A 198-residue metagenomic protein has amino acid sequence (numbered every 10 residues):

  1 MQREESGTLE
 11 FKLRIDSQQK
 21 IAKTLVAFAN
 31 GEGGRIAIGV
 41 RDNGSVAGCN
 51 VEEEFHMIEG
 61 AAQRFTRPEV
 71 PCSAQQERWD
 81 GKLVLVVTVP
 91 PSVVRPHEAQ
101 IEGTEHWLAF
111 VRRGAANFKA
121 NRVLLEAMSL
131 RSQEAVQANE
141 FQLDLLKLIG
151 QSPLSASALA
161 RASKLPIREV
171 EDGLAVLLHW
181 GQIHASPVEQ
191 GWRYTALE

Functional and structural regions predicted by a protein language model:
M1-E198: Conserved N-terminal catalytic/coupling substructures associated with nucleotide/phosphate chemistry
